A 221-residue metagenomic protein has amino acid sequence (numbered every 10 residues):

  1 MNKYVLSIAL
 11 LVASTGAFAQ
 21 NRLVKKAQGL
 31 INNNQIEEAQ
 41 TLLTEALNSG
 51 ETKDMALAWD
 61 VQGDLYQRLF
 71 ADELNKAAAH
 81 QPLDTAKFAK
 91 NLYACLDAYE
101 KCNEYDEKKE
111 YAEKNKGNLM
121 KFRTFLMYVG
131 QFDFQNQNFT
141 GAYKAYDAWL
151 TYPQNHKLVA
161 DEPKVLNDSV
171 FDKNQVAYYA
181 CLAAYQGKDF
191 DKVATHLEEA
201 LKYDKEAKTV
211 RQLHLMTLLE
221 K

Functional and structural regions predicted by a protein language model:
M1-G29: Bacterial Sec-dependent N-terminal signal peptides
Q20-A78, L83-K87: Start-of-domain marker
L23, W59, Y66, L126 (+3 more regions): TPR repeat positional signature
E45-N48, E104, T151, E198-K202: Conserved structural position within tetratricopeptide repeats
E51-K53, E107, Q154, K205: Short coil turns that delineate tetratricopeptide repeat
L65-A180, D191: Short coil/linker segments at helix-helix boundaries
